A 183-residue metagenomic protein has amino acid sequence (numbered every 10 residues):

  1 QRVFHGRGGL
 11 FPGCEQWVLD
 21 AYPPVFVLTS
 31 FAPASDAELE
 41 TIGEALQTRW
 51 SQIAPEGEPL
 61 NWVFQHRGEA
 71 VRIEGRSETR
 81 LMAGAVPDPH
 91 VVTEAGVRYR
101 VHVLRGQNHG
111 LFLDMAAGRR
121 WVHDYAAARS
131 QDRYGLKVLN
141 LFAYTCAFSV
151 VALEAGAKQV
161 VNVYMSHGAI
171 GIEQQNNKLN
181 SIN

Functional and structural regions predicted by a protein language model:
Q1-E40: Polybasic, low-complexity RNA-engagement segments
R2, N61-Q65, N140: A structural signal for short, well-ordered beta-strand segments and their strand-loop junctions that often border
R7, P12-G13, V18-D20, I42-A116 (+1 more regions): Non-catalytic substrate-recognition/targeting regions of SAM-dependent transferases
E38-L39, D114, A169: Hydrophobic (often cysteine-bearing) scaffold residues that line and stabilize catalytic clefts of nucleotide/cofactor
H123-N183: Conserved SAM/SAH cofactor-binding pocket of Class I
